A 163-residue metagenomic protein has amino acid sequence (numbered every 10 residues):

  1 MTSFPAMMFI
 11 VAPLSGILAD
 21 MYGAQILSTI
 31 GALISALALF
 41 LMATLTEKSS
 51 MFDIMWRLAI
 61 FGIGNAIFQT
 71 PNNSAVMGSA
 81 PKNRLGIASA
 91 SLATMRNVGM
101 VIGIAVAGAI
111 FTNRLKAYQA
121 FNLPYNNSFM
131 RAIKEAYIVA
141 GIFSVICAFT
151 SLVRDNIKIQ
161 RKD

Functional and structural regions predicted by a protein language model:
M1-K116, R131-N156: 12-transmembrane solute porter fold
A117-A120, I159: Short, polar/charged, Gly/Pro-enriched helix-capping and turn/loop motifs at alpha-helix termini and inter-helix linkers
Q119-R131: Short, membrane-exposed interhelical loops at transmembrane-helix boundaries
I157-D163: Short, Lys/Arg-enriched, Gly/Pro-containing loop segments at transmembrane-helix junctions of multi-pass membrane
